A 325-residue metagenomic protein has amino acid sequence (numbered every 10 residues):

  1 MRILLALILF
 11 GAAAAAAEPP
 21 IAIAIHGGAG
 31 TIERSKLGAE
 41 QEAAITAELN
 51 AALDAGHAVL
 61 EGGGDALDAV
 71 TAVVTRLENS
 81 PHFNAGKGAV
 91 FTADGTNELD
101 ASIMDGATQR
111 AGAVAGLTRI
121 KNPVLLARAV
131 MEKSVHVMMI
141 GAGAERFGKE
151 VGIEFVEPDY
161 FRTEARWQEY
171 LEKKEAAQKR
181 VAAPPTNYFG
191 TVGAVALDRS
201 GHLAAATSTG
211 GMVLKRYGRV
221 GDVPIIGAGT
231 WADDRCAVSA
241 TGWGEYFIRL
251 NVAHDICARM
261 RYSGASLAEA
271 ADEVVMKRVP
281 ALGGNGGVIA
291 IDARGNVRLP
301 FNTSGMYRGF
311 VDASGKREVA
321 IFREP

Functional and structural regions predicted by a protein language model:
M1-L7: Sec-dependent signal peptide recognition, specifically the positively charged N-region followed immediately by
L7-A16: Hydrophobic h-region of N-terminal signal peptides that target proteins for export in Gram-negative bacteria
A17-P325: Alpha/propeptide regions of enzymes that mature by internal proteolysis
